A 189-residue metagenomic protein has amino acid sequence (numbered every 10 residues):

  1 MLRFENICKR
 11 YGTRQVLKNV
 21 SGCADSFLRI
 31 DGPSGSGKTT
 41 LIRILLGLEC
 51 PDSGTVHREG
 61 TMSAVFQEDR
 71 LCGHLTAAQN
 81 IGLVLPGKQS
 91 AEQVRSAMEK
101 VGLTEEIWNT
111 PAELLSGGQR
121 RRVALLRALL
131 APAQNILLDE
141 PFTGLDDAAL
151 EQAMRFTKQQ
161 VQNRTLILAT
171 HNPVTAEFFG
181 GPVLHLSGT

Functional and structural regions predicted by a protein language model:
L46: Helix-to-loop junction immediately C-terminal to a conserved catalytic motif
H74-Q89, Q93: Q-loop/switch helix immediately C-terminal to the Walker
A91-I107, L129: Conserved ABC ATPase "signature" region
P111, E140-P141: Walker B catalytic motif
P111-L115, Q119: Conserved ABC ATPase signature
L125: Hydrophobic anchor residue at the start of the ABC signature
L130-Q134: A short, proline-enriched helix->beta-strand linker immediately N-terminal to the Walker B motif in ABC-type P-loop
D139, D146: ABC-family nucleotide-binding domains
